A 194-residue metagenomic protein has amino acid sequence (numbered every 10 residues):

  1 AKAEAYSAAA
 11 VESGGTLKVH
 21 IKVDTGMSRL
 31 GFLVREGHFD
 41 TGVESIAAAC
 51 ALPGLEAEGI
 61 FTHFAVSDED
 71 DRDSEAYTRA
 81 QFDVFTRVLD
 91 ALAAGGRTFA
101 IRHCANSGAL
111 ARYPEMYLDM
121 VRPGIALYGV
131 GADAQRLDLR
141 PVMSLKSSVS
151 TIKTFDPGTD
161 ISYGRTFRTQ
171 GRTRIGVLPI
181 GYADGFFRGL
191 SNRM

Functional and structural regions predicted by a protein language model:
E4-K18, T25-S148, F155-D156: Active-site loop/helix belt of alpha/beta enzymes
K146-R193: Functionally critical, mid-to-C-terminal surface segments that flank or help form catalytic/ligand
